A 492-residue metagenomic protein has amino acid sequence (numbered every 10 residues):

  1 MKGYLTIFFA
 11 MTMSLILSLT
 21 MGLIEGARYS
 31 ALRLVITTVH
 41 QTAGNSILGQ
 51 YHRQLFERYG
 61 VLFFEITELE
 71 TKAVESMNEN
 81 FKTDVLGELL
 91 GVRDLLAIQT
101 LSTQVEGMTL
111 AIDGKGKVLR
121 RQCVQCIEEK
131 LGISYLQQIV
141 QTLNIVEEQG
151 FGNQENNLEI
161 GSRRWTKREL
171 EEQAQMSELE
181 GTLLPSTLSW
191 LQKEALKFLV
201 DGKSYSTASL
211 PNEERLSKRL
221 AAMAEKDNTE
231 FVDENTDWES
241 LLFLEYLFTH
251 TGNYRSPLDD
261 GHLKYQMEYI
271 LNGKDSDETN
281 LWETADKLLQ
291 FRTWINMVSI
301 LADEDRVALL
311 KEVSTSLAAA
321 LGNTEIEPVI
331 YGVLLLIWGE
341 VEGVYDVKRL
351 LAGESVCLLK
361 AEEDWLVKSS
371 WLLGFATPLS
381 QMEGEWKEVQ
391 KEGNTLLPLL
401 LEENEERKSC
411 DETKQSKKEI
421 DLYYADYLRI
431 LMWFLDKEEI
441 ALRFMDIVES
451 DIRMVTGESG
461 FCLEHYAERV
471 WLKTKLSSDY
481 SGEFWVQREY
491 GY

Functional and structural regions predicted by a protein language model:
M1-V74: Alpha-helical assembly-interface signal, strongest on the long, hydrophobic N-terminal helix that forms
R53, G60-Y492: Long, compositionally biased low-complexity segments
